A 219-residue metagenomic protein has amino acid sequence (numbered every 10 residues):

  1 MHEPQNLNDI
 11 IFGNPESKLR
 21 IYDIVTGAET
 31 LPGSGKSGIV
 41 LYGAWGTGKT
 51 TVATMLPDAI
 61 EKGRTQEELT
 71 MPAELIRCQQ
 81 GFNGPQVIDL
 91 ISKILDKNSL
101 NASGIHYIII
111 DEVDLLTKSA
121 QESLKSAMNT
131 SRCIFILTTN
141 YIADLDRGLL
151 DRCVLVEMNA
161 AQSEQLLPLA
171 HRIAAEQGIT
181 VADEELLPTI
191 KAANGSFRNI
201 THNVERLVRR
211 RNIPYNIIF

Functional and structural regions predicted by a protein language model:
M1-A44, S92-L100: Pre-Walker A (pre-P-loop) alpha-helix and adjacent loop at the N terminus of AAA/AAA+ ATPase modules, a conserved
P15-K18, T70-H106: Short glycine-rich substrate-engagement loop in P-loop NTPases that contacts/grips substrate
E29-I76: Walker A/P-loop
K36-S37, E68-A73, G104-I105, T130-C133 (+2 more regions): Short glycine-/polar-rich loops that comprise or flank the Walker A/P-loop and associated switch/sensor motifs
W45, R77-Q80, T139-N140, V154-L167: Conserved AAA+ ATPase "SRH/arginine-finger" region at the nucleotide-binding site
S92-L100, I109-D151: Conserved catalytic/switch belt of AAA+ P-loop NTPases
D146-E176, D183-L187, H202: Conserved AAA+ ATPase core "coupling" helix
L187-A192, R198-N212: C-terminal helical "lid" of AAA+/P-loop NTPase domains
